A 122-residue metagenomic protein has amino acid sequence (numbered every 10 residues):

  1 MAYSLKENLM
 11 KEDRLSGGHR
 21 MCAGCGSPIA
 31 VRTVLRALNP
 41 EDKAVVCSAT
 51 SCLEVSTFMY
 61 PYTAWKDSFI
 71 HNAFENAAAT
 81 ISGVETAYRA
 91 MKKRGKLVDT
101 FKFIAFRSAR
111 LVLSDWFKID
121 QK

Functional and structural regions predicted by a protein language model:
A2-K122: Cofactor-binding active-site loop characterized by glycine-rich and histidine/acidic residues
